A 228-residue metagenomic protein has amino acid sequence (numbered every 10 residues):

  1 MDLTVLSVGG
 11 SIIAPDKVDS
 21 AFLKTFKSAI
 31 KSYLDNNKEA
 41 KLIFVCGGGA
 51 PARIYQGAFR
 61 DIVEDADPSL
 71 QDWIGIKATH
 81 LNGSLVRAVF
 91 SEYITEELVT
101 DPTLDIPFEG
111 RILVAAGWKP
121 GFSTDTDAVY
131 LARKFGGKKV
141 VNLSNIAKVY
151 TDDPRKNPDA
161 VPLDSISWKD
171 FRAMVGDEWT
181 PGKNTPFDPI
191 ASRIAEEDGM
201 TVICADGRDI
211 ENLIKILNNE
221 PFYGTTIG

Functional and structural regions predicted by a protein language model:
M1-G228: C-terminal catalytic "cap/lid" subdomain
